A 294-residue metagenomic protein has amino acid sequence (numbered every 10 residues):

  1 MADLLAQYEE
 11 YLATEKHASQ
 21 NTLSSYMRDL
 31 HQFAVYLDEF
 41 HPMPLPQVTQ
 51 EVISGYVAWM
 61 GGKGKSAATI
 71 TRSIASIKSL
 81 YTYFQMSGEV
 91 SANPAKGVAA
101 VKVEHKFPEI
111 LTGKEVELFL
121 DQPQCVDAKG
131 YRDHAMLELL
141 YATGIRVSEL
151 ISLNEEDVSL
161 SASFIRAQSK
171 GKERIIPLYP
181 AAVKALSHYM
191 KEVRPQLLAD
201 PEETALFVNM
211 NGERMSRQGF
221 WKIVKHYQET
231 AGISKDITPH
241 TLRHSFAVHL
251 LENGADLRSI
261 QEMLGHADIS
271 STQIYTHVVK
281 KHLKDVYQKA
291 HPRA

Functional and structural regions predicted by a protein language model:
M1-A294: Conserved catalytic core of the tyrosine transesterase superfamily
